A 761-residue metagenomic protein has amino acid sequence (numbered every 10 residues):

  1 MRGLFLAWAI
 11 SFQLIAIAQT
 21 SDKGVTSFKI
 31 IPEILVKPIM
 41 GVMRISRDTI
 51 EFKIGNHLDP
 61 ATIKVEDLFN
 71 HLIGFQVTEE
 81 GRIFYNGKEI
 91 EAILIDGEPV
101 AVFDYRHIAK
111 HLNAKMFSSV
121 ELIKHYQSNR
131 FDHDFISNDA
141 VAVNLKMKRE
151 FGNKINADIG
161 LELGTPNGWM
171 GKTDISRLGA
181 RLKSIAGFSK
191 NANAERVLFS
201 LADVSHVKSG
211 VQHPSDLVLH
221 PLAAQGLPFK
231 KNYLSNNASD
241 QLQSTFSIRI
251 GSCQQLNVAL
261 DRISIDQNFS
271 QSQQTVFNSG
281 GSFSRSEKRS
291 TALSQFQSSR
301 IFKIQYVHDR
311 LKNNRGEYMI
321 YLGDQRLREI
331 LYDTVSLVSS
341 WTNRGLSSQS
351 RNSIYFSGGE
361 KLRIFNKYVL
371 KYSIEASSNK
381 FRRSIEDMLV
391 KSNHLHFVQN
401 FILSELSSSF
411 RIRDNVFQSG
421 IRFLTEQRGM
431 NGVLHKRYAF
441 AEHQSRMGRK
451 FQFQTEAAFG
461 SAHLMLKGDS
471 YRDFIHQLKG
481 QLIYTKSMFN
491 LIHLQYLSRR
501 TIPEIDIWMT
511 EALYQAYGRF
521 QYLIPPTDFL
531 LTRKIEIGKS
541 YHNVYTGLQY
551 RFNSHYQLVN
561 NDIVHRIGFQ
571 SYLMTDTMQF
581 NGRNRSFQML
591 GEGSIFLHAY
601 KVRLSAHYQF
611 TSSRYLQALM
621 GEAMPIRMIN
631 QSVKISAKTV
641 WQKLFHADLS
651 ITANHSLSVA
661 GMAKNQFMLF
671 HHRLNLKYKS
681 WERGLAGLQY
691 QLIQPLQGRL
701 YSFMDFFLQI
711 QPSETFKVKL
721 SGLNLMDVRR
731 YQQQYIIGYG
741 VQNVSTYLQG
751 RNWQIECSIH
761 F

Functional and structural regions predicted by a protein language model:
A18-E33, I39-R328, S347-N352, S357-I374 (+11 more regions): Membrane-proximal, glycine/serine-rich, low-complexity loop/turn segments characteristic of large bacterial
H133-F135, V197-D203, N268-S286, L327-S339 (+13 more regions): Outer-membrane beta-barrel translocator domains and adjoining extracellular loop/strand segments of Gram-negative
N138-L161, C253, I263-S282, F302-V307 (+7 more regions): Surface-exposed extracellular loop regions of Gram-negative outer-membrane beta-barrel proteins
D139, E162, P166-G171, N236-S244 (+14 more regions): Residues that define the transmembrane beta-barrel architecture of outer-membrane proteins
Q295-S299, K303-V307, G345-R363, S378-Q454 (+4 more regions): Outer-membrane beta-barrel transmembrane domain signature of Gram-negative proteins, especially the mid-to-C-terminal
S353, V369-N379, V398-L558, W681-Y690 (+1 more regions): Structural signature of Gram-negative outer-membrane beta-barrels, strongest in the C-terminal barrel of TonB-dependent
F440, Y522-D528, Y545-Q642, Q754 (+1 more regions): Outer membrane beta-barrel strand-and-loop segments of large Gram-negative receptors, especially TonB-dependent
N630-F761: Conserved C-terminal beta-signal and adjacent last beta-strands/turns of outer-membrane beta-barrel proteins
